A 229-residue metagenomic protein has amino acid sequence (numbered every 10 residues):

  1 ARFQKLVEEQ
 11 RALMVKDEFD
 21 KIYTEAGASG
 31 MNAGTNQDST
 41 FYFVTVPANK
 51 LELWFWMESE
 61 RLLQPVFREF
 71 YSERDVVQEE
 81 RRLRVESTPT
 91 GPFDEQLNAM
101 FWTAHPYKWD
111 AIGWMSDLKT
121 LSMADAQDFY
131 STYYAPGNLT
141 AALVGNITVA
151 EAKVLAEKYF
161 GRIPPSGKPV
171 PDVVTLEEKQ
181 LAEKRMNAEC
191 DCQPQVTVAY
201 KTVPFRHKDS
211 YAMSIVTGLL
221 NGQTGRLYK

Functional and structural regions predicted by a protein language model:
Q4-N49, L83-N138, R162-H207, G218-K229: Non-catalytic beta-strand/loop surface segments
Q37-T40, Y71-E80: Short, glycine/charge-rich beta-strand/loop segments that flank catalytic centers and engage negatively charged groups
T45-V76, G222-Q223, L227: M16/insulysin-pitrilysin zinc metalloprotease superfamily fold
L51-L53, V149-K153, K208: Short, conserved charged micro-motifs
E60-F67, Y159-G167: A common structural junction motif
F67, R74-D75, D94, M123-Y159: Non-catalytic, conformational "gating/processing" segments within enzyme and secreted inhibitor domains
